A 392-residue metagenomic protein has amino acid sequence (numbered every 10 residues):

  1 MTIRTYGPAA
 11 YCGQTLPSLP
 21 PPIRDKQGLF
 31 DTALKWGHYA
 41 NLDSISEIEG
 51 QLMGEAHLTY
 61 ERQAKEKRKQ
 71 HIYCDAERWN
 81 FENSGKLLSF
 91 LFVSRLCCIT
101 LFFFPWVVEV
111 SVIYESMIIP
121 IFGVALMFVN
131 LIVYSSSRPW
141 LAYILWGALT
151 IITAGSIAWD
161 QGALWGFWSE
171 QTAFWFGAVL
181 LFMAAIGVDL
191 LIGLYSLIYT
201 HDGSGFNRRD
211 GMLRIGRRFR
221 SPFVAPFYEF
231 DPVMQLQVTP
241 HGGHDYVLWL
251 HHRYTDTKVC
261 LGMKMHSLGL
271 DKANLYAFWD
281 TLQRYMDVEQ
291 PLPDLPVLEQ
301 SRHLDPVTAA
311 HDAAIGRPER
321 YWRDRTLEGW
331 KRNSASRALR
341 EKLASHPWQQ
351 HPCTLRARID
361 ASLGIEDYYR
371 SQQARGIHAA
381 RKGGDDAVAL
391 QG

Functional and structural regions predicted by a protein language model:
T5-K69: Short, non-transmembrane cytosolic segments of multipass membrane proteins
E47-S111, F230-V233, P240: Conserved, charge-rich beta-strand/loop surface module that forms ligand/interface-binding patches within domains
E82-H201, H311-G392: Alpha-helical transmembrane spans
G203-G205: Short, surface-exposed charged micro-motifs
N207, R214-I215: Generic multipass alpha-helical transmembrane bundles of integral membrane proteins
M212-L213, R220-P240: Phosphoinositide-dependent membrane-docking surfaces
R218-R220, D256: Glycine-centered tight beta-turn/hairpin loop motif at sheet-sheet or coil-to-beta transitions
L236, P240-V307: A membrane-cytosol interface segment of integral membrane proteins
